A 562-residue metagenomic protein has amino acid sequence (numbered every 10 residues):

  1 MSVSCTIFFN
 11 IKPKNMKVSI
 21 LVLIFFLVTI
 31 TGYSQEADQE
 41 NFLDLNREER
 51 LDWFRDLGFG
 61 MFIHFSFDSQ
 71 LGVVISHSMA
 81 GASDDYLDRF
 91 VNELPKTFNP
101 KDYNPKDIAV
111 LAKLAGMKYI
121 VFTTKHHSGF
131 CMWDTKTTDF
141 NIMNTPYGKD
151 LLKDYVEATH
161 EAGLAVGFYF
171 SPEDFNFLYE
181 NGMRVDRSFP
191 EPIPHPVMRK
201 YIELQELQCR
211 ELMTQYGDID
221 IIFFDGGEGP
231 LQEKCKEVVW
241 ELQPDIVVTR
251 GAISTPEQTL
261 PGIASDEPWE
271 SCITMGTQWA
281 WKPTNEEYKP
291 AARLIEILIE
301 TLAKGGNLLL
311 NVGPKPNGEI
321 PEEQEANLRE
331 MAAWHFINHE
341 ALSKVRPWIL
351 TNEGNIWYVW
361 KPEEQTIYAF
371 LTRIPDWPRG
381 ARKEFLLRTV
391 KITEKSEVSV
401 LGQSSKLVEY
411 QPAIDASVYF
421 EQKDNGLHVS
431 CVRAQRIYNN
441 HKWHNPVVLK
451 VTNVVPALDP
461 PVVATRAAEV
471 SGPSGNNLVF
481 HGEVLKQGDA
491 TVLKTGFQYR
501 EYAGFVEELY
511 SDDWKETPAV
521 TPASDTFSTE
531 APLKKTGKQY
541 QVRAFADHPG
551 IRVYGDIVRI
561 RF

Functional and structural regions predicted by a protein language model:
M1-Q35: Bacterial Sec-dependent N-terminal signal peptides
T6-M16, I222, L310, L493 (+1 more regions): Generic cytosolic/nucleocytoplasmic N-terminal low-complexity/intrinsically disordered segments
F9-S19, G305, T452, G496 (+2 more regions): Residue-level detector of intrinsically disordered/flexible regions characterized by low predicted structural confidence
I24, L51, P261, V359 (+8 more regions): Generic marker of residues within folded, mature protein domains
L27, D68, F545: Alpha-helical and His/Cys-centered functional microenvironments
Q35-P460: Mature catalytic domains of secreted/periplasmic carbohydrate-active enzymes
A457-F562: Short, surface-exposed linear motifs at loops/turns and structural transition points
